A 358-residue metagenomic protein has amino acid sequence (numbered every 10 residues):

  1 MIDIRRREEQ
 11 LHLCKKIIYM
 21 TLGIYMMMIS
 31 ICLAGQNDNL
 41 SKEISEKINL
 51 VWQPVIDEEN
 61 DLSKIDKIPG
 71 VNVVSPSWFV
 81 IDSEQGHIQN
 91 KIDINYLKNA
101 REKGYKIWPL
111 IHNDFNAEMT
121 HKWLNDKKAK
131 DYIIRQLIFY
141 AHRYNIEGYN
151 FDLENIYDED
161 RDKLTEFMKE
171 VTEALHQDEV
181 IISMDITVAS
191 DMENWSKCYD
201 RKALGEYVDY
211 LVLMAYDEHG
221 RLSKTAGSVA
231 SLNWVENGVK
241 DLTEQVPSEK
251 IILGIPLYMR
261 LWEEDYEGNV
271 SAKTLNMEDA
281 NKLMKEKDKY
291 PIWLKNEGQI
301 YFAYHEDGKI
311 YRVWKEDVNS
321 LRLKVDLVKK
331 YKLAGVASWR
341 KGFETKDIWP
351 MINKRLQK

Functional and structural regions predicted by a protein language model:
I17-Q36: Sec-dependent N-terminal signal peptides of Gram-positive bacterial secreted proteins and lipoproteins
N37-Q136: Glycan-recognition patch characteristic of GH18 chitinases/ENGases and related GlcNAc/peptidoglycan-binding proteins
P54-I68, D126-H142, E193-R201, E316-L327: Short, acidic/polar
K67-V73, K130-L153, C198-H219: Structural recognition of alpha->loop->beta junctions
V74, F151, L211, L253 (+2 more regions): Conserved, mostly hydrophobic/aromatic
E84, K91, R135, R161-K285: Substrate-binding surface in catalytic domains of secreted glycosidases
L257-K324, L356-K358: Glycan-binding loop/region signatures in secreted carbohydrate-active enzymes
L321-K358: Acidic/aromatic/glycine-rich contiguous surface patches that form carbohydrate-binding/processing clefts and analogous
